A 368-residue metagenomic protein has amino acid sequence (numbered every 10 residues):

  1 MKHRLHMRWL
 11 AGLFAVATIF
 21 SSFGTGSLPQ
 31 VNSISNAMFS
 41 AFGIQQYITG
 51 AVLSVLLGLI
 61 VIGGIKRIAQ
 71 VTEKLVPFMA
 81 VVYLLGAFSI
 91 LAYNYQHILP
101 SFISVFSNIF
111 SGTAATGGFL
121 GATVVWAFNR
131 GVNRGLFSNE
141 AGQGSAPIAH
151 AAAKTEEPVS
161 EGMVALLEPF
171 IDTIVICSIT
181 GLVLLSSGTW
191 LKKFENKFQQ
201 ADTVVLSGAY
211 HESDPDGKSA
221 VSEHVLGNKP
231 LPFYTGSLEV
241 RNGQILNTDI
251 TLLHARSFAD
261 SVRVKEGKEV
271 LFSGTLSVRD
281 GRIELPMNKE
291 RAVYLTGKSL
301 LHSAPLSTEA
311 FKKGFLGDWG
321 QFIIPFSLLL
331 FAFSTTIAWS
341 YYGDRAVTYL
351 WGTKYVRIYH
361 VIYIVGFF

Functional and structural regions predicted by a protein language model:
M1-N32, N36-V61, R291-G297, S327-T335: Helix-loop-helix module between adjacent transmembrane segments
M1-S21, G43, L166, E309-Q321 (+1 more regions): Transmembrane-helix boundary/entry motifs in multi-pass membrane transporters
H3-L13, G50, T155-D172, K354-V361: Membrane-interface alpha-helices at helix entry/exit sites of multi-pass transporters
H3-W9, F233, L238, N242-I245 (+3 more regions): C-terminal membrane-solvent junction of multi-pass transporters and transport-like membrane proteins
H6-F20, A115-N133, V175-C177, L316-L330: Select transmembrane alpha-helical segments in multipass membrane proteins
A15, N32-M38, Q45-L53, L57-S107: Membrane-interface loop-to-helix entry segments
T18-S22, I60, G135-E140, G144-P158 (+2 more regions): Helix-loop junctions at the membrane interface of multi-pass solute transporters
S187-F315: Low-complexity, proline/glycine-enriched hydrophobic segments characteristic of transmembrane helices
